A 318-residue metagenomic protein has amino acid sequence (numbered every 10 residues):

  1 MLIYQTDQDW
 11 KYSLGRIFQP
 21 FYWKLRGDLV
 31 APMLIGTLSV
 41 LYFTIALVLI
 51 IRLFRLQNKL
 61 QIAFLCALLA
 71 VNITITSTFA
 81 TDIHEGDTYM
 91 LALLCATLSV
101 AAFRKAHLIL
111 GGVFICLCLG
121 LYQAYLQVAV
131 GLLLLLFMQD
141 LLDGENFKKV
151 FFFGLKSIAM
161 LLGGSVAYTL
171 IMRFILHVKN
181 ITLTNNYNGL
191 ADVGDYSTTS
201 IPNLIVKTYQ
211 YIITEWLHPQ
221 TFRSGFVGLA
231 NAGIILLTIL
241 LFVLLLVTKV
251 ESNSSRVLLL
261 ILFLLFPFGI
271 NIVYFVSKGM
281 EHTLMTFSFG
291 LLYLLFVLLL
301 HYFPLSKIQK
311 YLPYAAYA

Functional and structural regions predicted by a protein language model:
D9-M33, T37, L41: Short hydrophobic/aromatic helix or loop-helix immediately within or flanking a transmembrane segment in polytopic
Y12, R16, S39, L60-R104 (+3 more regions): Membrane-interface micro-motifs in multi-pass membrane enzymes
T37-A63, L98-A101, L240-L244: Transmembrane-helix motifs of polytopic, lipid-linked glycan transferases
V48, I213, H218-V257: Hydrophobic, aromatic-rich transmembrane alpha-helices and their immediate juxtamembrane boundary segments
A96-L110, D140-E145: Membrane-interface transmembrane helices that cradle and orient dolichyl/undecaprenyl
L108-I109, N231-L236, H301-A318: Signature aromatic-anchored transmembrane alpha helix within multi-pass, membrane-resident enzymes that catalyze glycan
L108-Q123, V128, L134: Membrane-interface alpha helices of multi-pass inner-membrane proteins
A129-L162: Perimembrane helix-loop-helix junctions
